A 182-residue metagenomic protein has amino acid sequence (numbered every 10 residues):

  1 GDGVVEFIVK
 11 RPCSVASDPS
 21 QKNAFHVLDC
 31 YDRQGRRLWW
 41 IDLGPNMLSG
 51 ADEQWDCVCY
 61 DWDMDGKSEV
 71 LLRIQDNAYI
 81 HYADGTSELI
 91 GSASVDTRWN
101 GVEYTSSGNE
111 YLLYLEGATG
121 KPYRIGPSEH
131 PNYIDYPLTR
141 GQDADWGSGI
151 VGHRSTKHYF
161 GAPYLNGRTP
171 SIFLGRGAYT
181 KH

Functional and structural regions predicted by a protein language model:
G1-H182: Beta-propeller-forming repeat regions
